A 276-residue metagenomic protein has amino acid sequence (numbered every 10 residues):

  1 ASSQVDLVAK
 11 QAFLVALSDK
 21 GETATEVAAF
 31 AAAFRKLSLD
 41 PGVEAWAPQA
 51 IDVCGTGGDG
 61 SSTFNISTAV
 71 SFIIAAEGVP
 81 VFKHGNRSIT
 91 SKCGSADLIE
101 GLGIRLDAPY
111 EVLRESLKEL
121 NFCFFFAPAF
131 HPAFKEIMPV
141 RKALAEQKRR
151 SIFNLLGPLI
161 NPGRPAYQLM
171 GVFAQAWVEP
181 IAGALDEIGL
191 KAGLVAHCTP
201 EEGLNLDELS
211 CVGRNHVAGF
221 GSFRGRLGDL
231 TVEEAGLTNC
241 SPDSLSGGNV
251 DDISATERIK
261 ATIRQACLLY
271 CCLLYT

Functional and structural regions predicted by a protein language model:
A1-S62, D243-S246, V250-L269: Acidic, glycine/proline-rich low-complexity segments that act as flexible tails and inter-domain linkers
A9-K10, V81-H84, V195: Short beta-strand segments at enzyme active-site cores
L14, F64-L120: A glycine-rich phosphate/pyrophosphate-binding beta-strand-loop-alpha-helix module
K20-E26, G78-V81, R164-P165: Short helix-capping/linker segments at secondary-structure and domain boundaries
A29-A32, A69-F72, P180-G183: Alpha-helical scaffolding segments of alpha/beta enzyme cores, especially the outer helices of TIM-barrel or partial
K36-S38, T63, E100-D107, V112-L274: Glycine-rich anion-binding loops and their surrounding alpha/beta cores
V43-C54, V81-S88, S151-L159: Core alpha/beta catalytic barrel or barrel-like domain that forms the active/cofactor pocket in diverse metabolic
G55-G60, G85-S91, F130, T199-E201: Acidic, glycine-rich active-site loops and adjacent beta-strand->loop/helix elements that engage anionic groups
